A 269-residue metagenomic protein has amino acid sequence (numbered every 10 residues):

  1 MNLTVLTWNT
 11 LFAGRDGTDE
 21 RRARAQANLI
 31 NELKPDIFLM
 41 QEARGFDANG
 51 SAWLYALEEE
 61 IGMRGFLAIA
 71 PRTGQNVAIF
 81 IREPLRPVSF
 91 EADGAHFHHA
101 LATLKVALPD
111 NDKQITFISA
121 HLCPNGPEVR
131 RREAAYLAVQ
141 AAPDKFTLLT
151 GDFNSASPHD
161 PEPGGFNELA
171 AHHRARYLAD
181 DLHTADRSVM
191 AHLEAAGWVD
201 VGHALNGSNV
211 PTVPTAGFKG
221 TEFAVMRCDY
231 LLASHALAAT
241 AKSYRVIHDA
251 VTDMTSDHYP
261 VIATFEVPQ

Functional and structural regions predicted by a protein language model:
M1-E59, T73-Q75, Q269: N-terminal, active-site-proximal structural segment of metallo-dependent hydrolase catalytic domains
N2-D16, K113-P124, T150: Active-site-proximal beta-strand elements of phosphoester/diester hydrolases
L3, D36-I37, I115, F146-L148 (+1 more regions): Short, Asp-centered acidic motifs that coordinate Mg2+ and/or phosphate in catalytic or ligand-binding sites
L11, R44, H121-C123, F153-A156 (+2 more regions): Catalytic metal-binding/acid-base residues of hydrolase active sites
I37, Q41-I118, L122-N125: Structured beta-strand-rich core segments of catalytic domains in phosphoester-bond hydrolases
T73-P87, A107, H192-G197, K219-T240 (+1 more regions): Conserved beta strand-loop-helix elements of the APE1-like EEP
A135-A224, C228: Metal-dependent phosphoesterases centered on the DNase I-like endonuclease/exonuclease/phosphatase
T150, I247, S256-Q269: Surface polyanion/phosphate-binding segment centered on an Asp-His-Pro turn
